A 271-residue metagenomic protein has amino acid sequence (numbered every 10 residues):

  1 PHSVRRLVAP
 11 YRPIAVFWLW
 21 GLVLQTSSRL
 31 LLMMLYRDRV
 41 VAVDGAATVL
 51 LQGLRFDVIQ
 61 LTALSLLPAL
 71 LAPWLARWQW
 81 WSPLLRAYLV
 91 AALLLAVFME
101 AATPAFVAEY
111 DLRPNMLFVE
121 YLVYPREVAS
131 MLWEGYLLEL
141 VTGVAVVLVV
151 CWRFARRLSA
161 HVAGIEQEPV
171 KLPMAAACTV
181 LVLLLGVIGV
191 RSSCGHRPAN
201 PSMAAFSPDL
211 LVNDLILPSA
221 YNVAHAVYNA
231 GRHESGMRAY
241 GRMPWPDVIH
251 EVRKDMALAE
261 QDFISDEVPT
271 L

Functional and structural regions predicted by a protein language model:
H2-R232: Transmembrane and membrane-interface helices of multi-pass, inner-membrane envelope-modifying transferases
A204, L210, I216-L271: Membrane/wall-proximal cationic-aromatic binding patches
